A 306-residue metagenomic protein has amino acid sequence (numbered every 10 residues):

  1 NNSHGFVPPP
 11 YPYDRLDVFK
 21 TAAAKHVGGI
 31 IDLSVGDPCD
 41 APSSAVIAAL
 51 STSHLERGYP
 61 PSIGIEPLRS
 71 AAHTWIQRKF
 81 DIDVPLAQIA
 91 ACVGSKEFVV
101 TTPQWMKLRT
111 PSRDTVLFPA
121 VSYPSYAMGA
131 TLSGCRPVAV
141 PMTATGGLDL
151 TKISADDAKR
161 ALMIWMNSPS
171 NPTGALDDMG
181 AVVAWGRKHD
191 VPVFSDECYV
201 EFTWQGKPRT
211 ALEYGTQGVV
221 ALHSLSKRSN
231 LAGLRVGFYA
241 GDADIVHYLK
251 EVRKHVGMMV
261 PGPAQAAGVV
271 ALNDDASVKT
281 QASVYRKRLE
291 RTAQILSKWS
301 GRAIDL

Functional and structural regions predicted by a protein language model:
N2-G94, T101, A271-L272: N-terminal small-domain helix-loop-helix segment of the aminotransferase-like
A23, S133, K188-H189, W299: Helix C-cap/helix->beta junction micro-motif
Q104-N167: PLP-dependent aminotransferase-like
D114, K188-P192, Q217: A short helix->loop->beta-strand "cap" motif at the edges of active sites that frequently abuts
M128-A130, W185, A211: Hydrophobic/aromatic ligand-binding patch that stacks against planar heteroaromatic rings of cofactors or nucleotides
T143-K207: Active-site phosphate-binding strand-loop segment of PLP-dependent enzymes
G218-A221, L225-D305: PLP-dependent aminotransferase class I/II
